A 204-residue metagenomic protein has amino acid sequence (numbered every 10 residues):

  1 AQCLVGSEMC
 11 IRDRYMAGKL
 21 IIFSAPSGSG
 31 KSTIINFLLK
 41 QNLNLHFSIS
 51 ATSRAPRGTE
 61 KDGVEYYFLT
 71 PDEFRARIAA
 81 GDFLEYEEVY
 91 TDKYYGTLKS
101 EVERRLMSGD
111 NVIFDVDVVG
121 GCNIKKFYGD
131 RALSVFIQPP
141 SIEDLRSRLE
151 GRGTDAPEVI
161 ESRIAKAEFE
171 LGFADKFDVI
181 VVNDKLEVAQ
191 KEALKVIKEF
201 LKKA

Functional and structural regions predicted by a protein language model:
A1-D13: Single conserved hydrophobic/aromatic residue that forms the stacking wall/gate of nucleotide- or nucleobase-binding
S24-P26: P-loop (Walker A) phosphate-binding loop of NTP-binding proteins
S29: ATP-binding Walker
S32: Walker A/P-loop
K40-S48: Post-Walker A helix-loop "phosphate-sensing" segment adjacent to the P-loop in P-loop NTPases
S50-V112, V119-C122: ATP-dependent small-molecule kinase phosphotransfer cores that center on conserved nucleotide phosphate-binding segments
V112-D117, F127-G151: Conserved phosphate-donor/acceptor-positioning beta-strand/loop module used by diverse small-molecule
S147, G151-D155, F169-A204: NTP-dependent small-molecule kinase module
